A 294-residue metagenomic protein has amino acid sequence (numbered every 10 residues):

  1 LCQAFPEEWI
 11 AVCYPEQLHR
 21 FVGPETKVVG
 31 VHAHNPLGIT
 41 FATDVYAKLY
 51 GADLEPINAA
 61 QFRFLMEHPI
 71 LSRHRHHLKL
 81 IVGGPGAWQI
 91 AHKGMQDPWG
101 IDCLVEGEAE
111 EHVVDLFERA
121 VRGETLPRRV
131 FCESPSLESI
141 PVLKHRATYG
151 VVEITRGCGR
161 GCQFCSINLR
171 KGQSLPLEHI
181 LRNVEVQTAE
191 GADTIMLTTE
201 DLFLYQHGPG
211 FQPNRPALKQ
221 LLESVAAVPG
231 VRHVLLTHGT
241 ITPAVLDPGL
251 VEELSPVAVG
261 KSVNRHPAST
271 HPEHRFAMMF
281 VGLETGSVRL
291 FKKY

Functional and structural regions predicted by a protein language model:
L1, A47-S72, L177-L181, Q212-A227 (+1 more regions): Well-ordered, non-membrane alpha-helical segments in soluble/globular domains
L1-E7: Short, charged N-terminal beta->alpha structural module
E7, P24-T26, R75-L78, A147-Y149 (+3 more regions): A general structural motif
W9-I140: Glycine-rich beta-alpha loop elements in corrinoid/cobalamin-binding modules across cobalamin-dependent enzymes
E16-R20, L143, Q173, T242-P248: Acidic-and-aromatic substrate-binding clefts and catalytic sites of carbohydrate-active enzymes
V31, V82, E106, I167 (+3 more regions): Conserved beta-strand positions
P135-N168, L181, E185-T188, M196: N-terminal pre-triad scaffold of radical SAM enzymes
V186-Y294: Conserved SAM/AdoMet-binding glycine-rich loop
